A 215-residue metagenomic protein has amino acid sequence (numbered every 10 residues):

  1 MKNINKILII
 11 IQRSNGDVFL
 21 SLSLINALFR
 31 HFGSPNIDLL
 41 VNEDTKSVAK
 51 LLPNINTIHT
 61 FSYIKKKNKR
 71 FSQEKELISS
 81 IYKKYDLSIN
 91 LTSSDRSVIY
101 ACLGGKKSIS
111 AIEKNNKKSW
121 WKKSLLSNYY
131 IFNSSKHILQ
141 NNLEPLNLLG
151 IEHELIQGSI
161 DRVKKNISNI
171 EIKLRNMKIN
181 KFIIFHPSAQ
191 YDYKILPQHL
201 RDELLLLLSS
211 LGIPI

Functional and structural regions predicted by a protein language model:
M1-I215: Catalytic machinery of carbohydrate-active enzymes, primarily nucleotide-sugar-dependent glycosyltransferases
